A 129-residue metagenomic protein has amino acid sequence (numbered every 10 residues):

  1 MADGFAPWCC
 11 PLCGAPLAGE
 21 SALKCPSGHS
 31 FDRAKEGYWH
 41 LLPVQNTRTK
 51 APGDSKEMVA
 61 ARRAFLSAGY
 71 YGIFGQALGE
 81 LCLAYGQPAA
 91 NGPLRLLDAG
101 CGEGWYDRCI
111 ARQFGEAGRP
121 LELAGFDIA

Functional and structural regions predicted by a protein language model:
M1-A51: N-terminal auxiliary segments of SAM/dcSAM-dependent transferases
A6, A90-G92, R119: Residue-level preference for short coil/turn positions at secondary-structure junctions
R48, G53-A77, L81, Y85: Class I SAM-dependent methyltransferase Rossmann-like catalytic core, especially the SAM/SAH-binding loop
E80-N91, G115-E116: Glycine-rich helix-loop-beta junction characteristic of Rossmann-like nucleotide cofactor-binding loops
G92-G102: Conserved class I S-adenosyl-L-methionine
E103-A117: Conserved SAM-binding loop of SAM-dependent methyltransferases across substrates and taxa, primarily the Class I
L121-A124: Short beta-strand element of Class I
D127-A129: Conserved SAM/SAH-binding beta-strand->alpha-helix loop
